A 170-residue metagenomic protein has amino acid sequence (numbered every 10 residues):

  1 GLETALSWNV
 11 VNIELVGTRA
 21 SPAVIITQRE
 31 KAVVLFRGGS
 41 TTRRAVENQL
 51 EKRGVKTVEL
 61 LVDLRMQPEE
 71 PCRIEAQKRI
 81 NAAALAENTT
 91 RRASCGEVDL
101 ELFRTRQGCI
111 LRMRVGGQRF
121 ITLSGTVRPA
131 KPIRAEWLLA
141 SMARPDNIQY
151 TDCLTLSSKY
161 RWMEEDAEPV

Functional and structural regions predicted by a protein language model:
G1-V170: Non-globular, low-confidence helical/coil segments that flank catalytic cores
